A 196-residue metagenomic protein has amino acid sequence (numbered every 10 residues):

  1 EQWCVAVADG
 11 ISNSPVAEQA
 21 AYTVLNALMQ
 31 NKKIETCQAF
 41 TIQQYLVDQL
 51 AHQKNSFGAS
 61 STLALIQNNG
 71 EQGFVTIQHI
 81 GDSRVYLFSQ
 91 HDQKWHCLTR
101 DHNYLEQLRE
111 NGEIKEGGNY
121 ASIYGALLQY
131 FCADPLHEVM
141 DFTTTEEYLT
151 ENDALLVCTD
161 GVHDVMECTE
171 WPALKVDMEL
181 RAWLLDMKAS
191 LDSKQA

Functional and structural regions predicted by a protein language model:
E1-A196: PP2C/PPM-type serine/threonine phosphatase catalytic domain
